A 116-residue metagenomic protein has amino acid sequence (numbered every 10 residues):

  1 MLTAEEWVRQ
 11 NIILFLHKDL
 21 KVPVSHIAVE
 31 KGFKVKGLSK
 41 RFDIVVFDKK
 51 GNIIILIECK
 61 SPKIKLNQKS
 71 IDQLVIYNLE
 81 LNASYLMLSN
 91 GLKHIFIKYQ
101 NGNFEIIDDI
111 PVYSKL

Functional and structural regions predicted by a protein language model:
M1-Y85, L92-L116: A short, conserved, highly charged catalytic patch centered on acidic carboxylates
